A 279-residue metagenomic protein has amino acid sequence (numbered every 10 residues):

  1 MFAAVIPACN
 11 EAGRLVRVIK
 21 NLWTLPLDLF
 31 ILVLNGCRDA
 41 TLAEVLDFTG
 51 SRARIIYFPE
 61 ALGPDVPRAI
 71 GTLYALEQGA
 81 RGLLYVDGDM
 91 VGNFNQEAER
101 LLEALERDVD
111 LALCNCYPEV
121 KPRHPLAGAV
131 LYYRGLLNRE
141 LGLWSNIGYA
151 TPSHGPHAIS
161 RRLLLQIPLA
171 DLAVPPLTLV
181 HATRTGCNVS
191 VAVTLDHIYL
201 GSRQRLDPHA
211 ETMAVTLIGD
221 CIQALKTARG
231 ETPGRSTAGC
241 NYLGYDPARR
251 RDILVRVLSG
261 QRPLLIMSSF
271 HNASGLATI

Functional and structural regions predicted by a protein language model:
C9-T24: Short, well-formed alpha-helical segments that are part of the catalytic scaffolds of diverse glycosyltransferases
L34-A43: A conserved acidic beta->alpha catalytic loop
L46-V66, Y74: Conserved donor nucleotide-binding strand/loop of the catalytic core
V66-G82: Active-site nucleotide-sugar/metal-binding loop of Leloir-type enzymes
A80-N93: Short beta-strand-to-loop acidic/aromatic patch adjacent to the donor-nucleotide binding site
Q96-A158: Acceptor/aglycone-binding surface of glycosyltransferases and processive sugar-polymer synthases
Y132-D220: Conserved catalytic loops of nucleotide-sugar-dependent glycosyltransferases that act on lipid-linked
R184-I279: C-terminal catalytic/acceptor-binding lobe
